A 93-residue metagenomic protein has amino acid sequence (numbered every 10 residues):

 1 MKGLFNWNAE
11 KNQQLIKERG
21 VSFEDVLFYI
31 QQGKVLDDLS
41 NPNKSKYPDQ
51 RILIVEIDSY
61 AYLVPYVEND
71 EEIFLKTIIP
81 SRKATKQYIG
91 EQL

Functional and structural regions predicted by a protein language model:
M1-L93: Ribonuclease/tRNase effector modules and their secretory precursors
